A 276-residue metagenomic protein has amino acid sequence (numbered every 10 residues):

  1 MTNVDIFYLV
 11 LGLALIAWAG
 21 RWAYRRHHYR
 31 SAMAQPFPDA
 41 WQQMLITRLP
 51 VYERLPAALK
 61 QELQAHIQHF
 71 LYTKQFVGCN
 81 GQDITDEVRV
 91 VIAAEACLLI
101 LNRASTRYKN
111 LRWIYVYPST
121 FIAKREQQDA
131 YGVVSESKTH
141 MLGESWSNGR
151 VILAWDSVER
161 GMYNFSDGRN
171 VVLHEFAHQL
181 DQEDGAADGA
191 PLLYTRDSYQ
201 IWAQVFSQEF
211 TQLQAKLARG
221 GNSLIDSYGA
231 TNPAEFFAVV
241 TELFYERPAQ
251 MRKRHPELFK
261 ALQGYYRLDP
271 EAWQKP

Functional and structural regions predicted by a protein language model:
M1-S119, G185-I201, V205, P248 (+1 more regions): N-terminal low-structure segments adjacent to metalloprotease catalytic domains across cellular compartments
L49, E53, G78, Q82 (+2 more regions): Short, charged/polar micro-motifs that form catalytic or ligand-binding hotspots
P56, D167-E183, A238: Active-site recognition of the HExxH zinc-binding catalytic motif
V91-Y108, W113, Y117-S166, A186-P276: Metalloprotease/metallohydrolase-associated module, dominated by Zn2+-dependent proteases
